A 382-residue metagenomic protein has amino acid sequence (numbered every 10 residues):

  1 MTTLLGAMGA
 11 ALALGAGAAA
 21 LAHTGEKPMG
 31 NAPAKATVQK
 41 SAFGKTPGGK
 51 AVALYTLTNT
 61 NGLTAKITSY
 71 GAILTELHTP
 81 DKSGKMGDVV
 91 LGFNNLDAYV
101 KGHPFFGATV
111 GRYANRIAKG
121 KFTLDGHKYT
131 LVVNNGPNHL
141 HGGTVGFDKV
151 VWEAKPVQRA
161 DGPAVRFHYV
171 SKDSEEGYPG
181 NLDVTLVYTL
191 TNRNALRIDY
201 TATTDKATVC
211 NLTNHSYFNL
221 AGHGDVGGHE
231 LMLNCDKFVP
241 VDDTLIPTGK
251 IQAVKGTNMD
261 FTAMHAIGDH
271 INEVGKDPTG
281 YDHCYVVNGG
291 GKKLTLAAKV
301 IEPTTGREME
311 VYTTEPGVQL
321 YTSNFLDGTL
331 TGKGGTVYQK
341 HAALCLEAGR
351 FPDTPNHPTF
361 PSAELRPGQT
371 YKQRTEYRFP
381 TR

Functional and structural regions predicted by a protein language model:
M1-T3: N-terminal export leaders
L5-G17: Bacterial N-terminal signal peptides
H23-R382: An exposed, glycine/acidic-rich loop-and-rim segment of catalytic or binding clefts
